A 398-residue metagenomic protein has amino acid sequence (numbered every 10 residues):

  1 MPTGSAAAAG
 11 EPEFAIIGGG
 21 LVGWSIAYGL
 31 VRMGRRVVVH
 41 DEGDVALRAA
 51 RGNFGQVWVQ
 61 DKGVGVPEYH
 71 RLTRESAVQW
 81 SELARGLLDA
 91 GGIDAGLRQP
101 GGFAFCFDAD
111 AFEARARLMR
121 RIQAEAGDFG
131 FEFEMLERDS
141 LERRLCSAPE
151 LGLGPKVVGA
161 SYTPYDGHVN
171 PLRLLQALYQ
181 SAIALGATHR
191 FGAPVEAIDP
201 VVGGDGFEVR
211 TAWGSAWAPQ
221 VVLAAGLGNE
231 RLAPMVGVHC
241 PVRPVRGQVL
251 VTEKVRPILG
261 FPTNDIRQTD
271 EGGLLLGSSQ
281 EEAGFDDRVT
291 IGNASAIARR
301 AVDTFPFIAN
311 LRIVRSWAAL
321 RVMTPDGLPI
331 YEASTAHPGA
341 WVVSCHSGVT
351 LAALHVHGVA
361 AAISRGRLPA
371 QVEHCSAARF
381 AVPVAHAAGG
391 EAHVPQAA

Functional and structural regions predicted by a protein language model:
A6-V22, V38: Beta1/beta-strand and adjacent pyrophosphate-binding region of the FAD-binding site in flavoprotein oxidoreductases
V31-G52: Glycine-rich FAD pyrophosphate-binding loop
L47, T211-L259: Central helical "cap/lid" subdomain
G55-R144, R300-F305: Dinucleotide-binding Rossmann-like beta1-alpha1 core, especially the glycine-rich loop that anchors the ADP
I93-F107, E132-L185, S279-A283, P338-C345: Helix-loop-beta segment of a Rossmann-like dinucleotide-binding subdomain
S161-P219, G228: Helical element adjacent to the flavin cofactor pocket in flavoenzyme catalytic cores
V255-A340, S344: Active-site lid/adjacent beta-loop-alpha segment flanking the redox-cofactor pocket in flavoenzymes
F305-A398: C-terminal catalytic lobe of FAD-dependent flavoproteins
